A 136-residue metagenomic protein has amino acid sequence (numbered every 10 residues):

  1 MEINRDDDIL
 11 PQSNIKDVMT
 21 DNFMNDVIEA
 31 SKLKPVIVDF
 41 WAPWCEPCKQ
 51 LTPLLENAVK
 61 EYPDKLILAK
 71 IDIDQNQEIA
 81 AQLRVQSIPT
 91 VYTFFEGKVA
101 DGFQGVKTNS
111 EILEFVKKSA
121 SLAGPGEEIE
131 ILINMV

Functional and structural regions predicted by a protein language model:
M1-P63, Q77-E78, I88-T90, F95-V136: Proteins that catalyze or organize thiol-disulfide redox chemistry and the adjacent proteostasis machinery handling
Q82-L83: Chalcogenol-based redox active-site neighborhoods
